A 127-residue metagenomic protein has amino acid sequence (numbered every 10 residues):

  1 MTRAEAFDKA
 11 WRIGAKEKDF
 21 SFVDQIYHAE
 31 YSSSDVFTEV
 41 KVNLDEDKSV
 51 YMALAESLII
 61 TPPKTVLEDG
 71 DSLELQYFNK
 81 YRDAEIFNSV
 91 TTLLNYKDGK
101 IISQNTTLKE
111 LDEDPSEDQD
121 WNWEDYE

Functional and structural regions predicted by a protein language model:
M1-Q25, A29, W121-E127: Short, low-complexity N-terminal intrinsically disordered segments enriched in polar/charged residues
F7, F20-F22, F37, F78 (+1 more regions): Phenylalanine-focused residue identity feature
K9-A10, S34, Y81: A general structural-boundary detector
I13, F20-G70: A solvent-exposed, acidic/Ser-Thr-rich amphipathic alpha-helical stretch
K48-E127: A beta-strand edge to alpha-helix "cap/lid" segment located at domain peripheries
